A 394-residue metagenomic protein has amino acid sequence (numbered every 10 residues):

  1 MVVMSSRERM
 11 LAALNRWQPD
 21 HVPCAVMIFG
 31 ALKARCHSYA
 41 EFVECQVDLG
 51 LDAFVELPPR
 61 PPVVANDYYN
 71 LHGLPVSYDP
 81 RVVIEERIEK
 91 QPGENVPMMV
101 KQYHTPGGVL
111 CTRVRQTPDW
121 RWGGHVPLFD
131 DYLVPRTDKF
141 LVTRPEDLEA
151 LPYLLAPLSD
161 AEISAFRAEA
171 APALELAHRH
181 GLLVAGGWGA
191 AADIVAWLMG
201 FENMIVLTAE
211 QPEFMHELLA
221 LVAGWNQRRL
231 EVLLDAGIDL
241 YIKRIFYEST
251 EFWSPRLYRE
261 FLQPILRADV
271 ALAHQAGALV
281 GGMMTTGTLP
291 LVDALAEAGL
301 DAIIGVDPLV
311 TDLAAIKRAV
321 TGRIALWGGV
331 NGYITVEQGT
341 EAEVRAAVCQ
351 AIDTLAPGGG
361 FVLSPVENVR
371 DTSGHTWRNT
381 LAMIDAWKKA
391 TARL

Functional and structural regions predicted by a protein language model:
M1-C36, A40, V134-L394: Active-site loop segments of alpha/beta catalytic cores
I28-F29, P58-R60, Y103-V109: Short, flexible beta-strand-to-coil junctions
R35-E86: Segments that shape or occlude catalytic/ligand-binding pockets
H37-C45, C111-W122, R378: Surface-exposed flexible segments
V43-D48, F54, V109, R318-R323 (+1 more regions): Glycine/serine-rich loop-strand microenvironments at binding/catalytic pocket rims
P62, D119-W120, P212, E341: Generic secondary-structure boundary signal with a strong preference for alpha-helix termini
L74-L154, R179: A contiguous, low-structure linker/loop signature
